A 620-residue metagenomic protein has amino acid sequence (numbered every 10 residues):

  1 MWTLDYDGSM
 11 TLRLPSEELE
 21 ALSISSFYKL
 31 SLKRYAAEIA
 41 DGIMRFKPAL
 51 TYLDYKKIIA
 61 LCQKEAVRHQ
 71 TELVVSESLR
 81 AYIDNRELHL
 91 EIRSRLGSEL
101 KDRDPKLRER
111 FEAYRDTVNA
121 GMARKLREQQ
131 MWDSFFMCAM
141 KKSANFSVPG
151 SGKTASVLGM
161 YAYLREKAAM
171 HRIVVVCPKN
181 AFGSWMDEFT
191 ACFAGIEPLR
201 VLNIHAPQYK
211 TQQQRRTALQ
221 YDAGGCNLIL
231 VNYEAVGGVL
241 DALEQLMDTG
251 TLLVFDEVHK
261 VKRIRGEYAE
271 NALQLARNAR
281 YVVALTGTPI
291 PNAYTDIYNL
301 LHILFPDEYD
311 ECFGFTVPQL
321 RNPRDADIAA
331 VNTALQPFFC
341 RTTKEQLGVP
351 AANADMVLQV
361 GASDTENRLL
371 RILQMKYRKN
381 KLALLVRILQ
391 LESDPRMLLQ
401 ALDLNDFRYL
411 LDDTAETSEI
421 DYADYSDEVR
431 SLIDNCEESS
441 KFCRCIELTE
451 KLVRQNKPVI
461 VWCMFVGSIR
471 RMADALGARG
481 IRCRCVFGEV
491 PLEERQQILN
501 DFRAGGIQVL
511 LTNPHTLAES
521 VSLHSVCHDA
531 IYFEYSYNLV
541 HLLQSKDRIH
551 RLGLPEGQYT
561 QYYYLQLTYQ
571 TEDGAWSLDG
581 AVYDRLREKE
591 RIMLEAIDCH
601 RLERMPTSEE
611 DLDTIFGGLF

Functional and structural regions predicted by a protein language model:
W2-S143, A191, I196-L199, C226-L228 (+3 more regions): Charged, low-complexity
L107-R108, V148, G152, S156 (+7 more regions): Conserved Helicase C-terminal RecA-like lobe
S156, M170-A191, A293-D296, M464-V466: Conserved Walker A/P-loop ATP-binding site and its immediately adjacent core in helicase/helicase-like ATPase domains
M170-R172, D187, G195-H205, G224-N227 (+4 more regions): Conserved P-loop NTPase motor "coupling/switch" region that bridges the ATPase
L202-Q213, Y233-G238, K262-R265, C463-G467 (+2 more regions): Conserved helicase motor
L230-M247, G266-R280, A284, I303-N405 (+3 more regions): Inter-lobe coupling linker of SF2 helicases/translocases
G237-L240, N292-Y294, I469-R471, L510-Y532 (+1 more regions): SF2 helicase motor core recognition
Y537-K546, H550-F620: A conserved SF2-helicase RecA2
